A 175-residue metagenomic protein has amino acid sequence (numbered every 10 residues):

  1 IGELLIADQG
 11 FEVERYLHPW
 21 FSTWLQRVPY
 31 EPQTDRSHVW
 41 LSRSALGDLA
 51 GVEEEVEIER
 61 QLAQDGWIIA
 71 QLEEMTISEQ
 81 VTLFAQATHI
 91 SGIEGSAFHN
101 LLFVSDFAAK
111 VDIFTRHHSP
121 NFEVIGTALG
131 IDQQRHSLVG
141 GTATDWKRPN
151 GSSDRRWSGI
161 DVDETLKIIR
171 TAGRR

Functional and structural regions predicted by a protein language model:
I1-R175: The feature primarily captures lumenal catalytic ectodomains of type II secretory-pathway glycosyltransferases
